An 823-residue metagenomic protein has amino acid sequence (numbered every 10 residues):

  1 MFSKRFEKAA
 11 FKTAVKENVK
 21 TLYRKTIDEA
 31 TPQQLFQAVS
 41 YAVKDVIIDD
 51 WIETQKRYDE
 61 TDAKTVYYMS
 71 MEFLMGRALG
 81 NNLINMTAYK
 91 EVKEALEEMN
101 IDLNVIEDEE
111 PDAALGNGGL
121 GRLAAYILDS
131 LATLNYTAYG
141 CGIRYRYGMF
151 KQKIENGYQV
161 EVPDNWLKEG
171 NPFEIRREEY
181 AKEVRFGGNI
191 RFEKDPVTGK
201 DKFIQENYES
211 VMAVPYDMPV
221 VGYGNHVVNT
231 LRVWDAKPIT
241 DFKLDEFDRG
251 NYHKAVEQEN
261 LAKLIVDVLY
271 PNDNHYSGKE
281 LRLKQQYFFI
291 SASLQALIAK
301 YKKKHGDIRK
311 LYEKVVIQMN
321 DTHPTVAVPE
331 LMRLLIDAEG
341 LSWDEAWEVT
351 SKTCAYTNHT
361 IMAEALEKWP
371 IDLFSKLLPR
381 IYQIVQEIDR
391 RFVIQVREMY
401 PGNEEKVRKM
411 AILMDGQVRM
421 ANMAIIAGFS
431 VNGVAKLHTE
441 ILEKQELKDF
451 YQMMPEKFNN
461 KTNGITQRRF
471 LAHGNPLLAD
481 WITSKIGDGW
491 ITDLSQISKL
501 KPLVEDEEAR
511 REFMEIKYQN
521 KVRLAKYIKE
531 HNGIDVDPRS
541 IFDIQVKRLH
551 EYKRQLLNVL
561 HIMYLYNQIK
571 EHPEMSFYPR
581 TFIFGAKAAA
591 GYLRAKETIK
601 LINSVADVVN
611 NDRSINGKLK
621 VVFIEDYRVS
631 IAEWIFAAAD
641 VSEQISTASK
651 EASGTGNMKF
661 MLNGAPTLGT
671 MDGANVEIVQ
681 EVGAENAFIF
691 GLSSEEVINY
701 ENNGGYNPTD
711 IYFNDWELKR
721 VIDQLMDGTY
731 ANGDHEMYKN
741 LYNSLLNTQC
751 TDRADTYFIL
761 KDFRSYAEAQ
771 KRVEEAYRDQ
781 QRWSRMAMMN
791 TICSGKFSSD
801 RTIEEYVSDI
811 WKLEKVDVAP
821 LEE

Functional and structural regions predicted by a protein language model:
M1-E823: A conserved ligand/cofactor-binding region detector
